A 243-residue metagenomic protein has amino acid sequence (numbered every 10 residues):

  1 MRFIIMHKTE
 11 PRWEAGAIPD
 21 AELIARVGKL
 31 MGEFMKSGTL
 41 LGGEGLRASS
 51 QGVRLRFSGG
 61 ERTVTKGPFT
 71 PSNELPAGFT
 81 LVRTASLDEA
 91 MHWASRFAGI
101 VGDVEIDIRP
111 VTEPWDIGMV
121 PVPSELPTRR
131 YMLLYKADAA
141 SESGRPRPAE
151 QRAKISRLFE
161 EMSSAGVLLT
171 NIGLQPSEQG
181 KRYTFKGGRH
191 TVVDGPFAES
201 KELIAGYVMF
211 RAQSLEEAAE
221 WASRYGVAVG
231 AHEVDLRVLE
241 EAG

Functional and structural regions predicted by a protein language model:
M1-G243: Conserved, structured core segments of small domains
